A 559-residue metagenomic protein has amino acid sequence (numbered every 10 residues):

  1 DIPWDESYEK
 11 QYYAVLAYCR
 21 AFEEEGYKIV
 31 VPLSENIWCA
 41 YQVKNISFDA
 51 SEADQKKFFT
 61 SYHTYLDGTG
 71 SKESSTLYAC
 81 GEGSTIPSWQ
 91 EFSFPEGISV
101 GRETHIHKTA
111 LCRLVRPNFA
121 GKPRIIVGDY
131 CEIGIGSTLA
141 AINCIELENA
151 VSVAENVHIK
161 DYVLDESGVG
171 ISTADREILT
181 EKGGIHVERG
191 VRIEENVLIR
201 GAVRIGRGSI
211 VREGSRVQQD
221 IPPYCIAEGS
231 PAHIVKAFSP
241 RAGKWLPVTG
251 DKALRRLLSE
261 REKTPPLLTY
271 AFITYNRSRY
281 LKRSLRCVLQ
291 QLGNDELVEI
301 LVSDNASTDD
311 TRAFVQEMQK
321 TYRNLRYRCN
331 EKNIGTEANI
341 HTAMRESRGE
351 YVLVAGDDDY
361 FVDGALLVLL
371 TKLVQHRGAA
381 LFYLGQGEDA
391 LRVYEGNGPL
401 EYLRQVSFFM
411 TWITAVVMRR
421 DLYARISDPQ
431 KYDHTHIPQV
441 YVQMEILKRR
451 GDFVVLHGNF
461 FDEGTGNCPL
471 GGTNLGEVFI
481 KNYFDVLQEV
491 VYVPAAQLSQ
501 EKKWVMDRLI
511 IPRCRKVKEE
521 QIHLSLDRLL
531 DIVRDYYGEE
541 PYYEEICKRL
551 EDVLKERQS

Functional and structural regions predicted by a protein language model:
W4-E6, P399-Y483: Conserved nucleotide-sugar donor-binding catalytic segment
E9, P32-D49, A232, G387-E388 (+3 more regions): Active-site donor/metal-binding and catalytic loop motifs of nucleotide-sugar-dependent glycosylation enzymes
S88-R204, S230, F238-S239: Flexible, glycine/small-residue-enriched loop-and-beta-strand segment within the central core of proteins
R277-Q290: Short, well-formed alpha-helical segments that are part of the catalytic scaffolds of diverse glycosyltransferases
D304-A313, K332, G356: A conserved acidic beta->alpha catalytic loop
N330-S347: Glycine-rich, basic loop-to-helix element that forms the pyrophosphate-binding segment of sugar-nucleotide handling
V352: Short aromatic/hydrophobic "clamp" motif used to bind/position activated sugar donors
Y360, G364-E395: Conserved donor NDP-sugar-binding/catalytic core segment of glycosyltransferases
